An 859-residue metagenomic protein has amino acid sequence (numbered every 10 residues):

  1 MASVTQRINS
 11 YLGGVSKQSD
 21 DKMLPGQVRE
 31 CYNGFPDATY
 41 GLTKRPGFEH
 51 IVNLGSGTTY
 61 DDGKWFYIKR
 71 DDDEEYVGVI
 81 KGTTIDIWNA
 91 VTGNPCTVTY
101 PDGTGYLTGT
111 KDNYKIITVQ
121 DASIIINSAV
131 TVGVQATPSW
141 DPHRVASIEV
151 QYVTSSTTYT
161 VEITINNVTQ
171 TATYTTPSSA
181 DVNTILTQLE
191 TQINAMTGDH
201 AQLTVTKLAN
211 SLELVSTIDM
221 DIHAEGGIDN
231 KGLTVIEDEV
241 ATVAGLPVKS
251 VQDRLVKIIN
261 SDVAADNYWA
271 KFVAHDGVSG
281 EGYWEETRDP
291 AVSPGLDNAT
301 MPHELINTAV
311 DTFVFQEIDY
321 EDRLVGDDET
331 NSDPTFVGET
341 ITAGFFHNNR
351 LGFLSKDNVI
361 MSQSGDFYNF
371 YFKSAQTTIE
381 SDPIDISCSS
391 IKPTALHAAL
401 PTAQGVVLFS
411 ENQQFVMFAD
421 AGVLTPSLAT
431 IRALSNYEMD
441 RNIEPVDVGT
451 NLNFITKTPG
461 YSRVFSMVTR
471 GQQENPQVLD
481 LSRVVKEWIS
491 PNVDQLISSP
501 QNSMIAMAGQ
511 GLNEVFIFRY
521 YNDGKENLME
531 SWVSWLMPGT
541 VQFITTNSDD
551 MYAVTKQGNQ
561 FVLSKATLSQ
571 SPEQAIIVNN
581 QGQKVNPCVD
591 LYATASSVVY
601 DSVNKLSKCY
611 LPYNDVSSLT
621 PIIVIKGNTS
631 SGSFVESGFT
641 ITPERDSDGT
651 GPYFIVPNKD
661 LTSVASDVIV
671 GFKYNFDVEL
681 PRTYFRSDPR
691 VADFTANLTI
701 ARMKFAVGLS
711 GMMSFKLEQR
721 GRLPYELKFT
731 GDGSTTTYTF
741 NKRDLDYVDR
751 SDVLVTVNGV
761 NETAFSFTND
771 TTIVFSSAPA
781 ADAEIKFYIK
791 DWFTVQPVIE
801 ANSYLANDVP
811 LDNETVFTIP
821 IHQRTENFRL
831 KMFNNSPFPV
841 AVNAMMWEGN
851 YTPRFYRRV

Functional and structural regions predicted by a protein language model:
M1-T92, V243-A395, T456-N475, L717-G721: N-terminal beta-propeller domains
T5-M23, Q27-V28, Y32-G47, I51-D61 (+5 more regions): Beta-sheet repeat architectures centered on beta-propellers
V52-T58, D319-N349, L354-G405, F409-S503 (+1 more regions): Beta-propeller and closely related beta-pinwheel folds
Y60, T99-Y114, Y320-T342, C388-A398 (+3 more regions): Short linear interaction motifs
Y60-F66, E74, I80-D121, I126-N127 (+6 more regions): Extended, beta-strand-rich, solvent-exposed assembly scaffolds of outer structural proteins
R70-D72, V79-T84, A90-V91, Q120-D121 (+15 more regions): Short, flexible beta-strand-to-coil junctions
V134-P142, G422-D440, Y674-A692: A short, polar beta-strand/turn micro-motif
I228-E304, V533-P538, Q542-V554, Q574-N614 (+1 more regions): Small/polar, repeat-rich beta-turn/loop motifs that tile beta-strand-dominated architectures
